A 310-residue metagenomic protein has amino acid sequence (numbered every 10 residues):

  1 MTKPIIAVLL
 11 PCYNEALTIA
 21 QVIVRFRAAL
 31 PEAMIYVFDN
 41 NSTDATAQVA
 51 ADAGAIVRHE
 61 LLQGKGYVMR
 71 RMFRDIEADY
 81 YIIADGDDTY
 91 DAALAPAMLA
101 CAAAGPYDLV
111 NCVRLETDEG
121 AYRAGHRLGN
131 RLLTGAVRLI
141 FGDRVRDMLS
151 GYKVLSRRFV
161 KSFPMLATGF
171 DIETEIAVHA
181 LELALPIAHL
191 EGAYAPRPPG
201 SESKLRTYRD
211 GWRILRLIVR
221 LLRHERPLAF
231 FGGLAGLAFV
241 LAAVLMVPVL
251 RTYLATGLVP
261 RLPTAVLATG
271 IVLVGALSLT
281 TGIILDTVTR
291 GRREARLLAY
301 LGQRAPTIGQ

Functional and structural regions predicted by a protein language model:
M1-T2, I172-Q310: Hydrophobic helical membrane-anchoring modules
I5-A7, M34, E175: Cell-envelope/extracellular polymer assembly enzymes that use nucleotide-activated donors
N14-A28: Short, well-formed alpha-helical segments that are part of the catalytic scaffolds of diverse glycosyltransferases
E15-T18, S42, K65, D91: Donor nucleotide-sugar binding loop of glycosyltransferases
M34-Y36, A47-D75: Conserved donor nucleotide-binding strand/loop of the catalytic core
D39-A47, D88: A conserved acidic beta->alpha catalytic loop
L61-D75, Y80, A92-F170, T174 (+2 more regions): Acceptor/aglycone-binding surface of glycosyltransferases and processive sugar-polymer synthases
